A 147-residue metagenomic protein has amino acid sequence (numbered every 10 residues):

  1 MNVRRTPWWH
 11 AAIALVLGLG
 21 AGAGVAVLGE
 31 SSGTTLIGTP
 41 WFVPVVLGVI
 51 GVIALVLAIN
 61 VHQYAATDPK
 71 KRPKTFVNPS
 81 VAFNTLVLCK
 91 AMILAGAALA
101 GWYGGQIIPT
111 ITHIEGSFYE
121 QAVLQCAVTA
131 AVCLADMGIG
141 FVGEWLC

Functional and structural regions predicted by a protein language model:
N2-G51, G104, G116, E120 (+1 more regions): Long, highly hydrophobic alpha-helical transmembrane signal-anchor segments
N2-R5, E115-C147: Alpha-helical transmembrane segments and their immediate juxtamembrane interface regions
V25-E30, I59-A66, G105-P109, E144: Membrane-water interface at transmembrane helix exits
W41-Q63, M137: Hydrophobic alpha-helical membrane-embedded segments
A58-A82: Membrane-helix interface/capping segments
F83-G96: Loop-to-transmembrane boundary segments
L94-E115: Alpha-helical transmembrane segments and their membrane-interface junctions in multi-pass membrane proteins
